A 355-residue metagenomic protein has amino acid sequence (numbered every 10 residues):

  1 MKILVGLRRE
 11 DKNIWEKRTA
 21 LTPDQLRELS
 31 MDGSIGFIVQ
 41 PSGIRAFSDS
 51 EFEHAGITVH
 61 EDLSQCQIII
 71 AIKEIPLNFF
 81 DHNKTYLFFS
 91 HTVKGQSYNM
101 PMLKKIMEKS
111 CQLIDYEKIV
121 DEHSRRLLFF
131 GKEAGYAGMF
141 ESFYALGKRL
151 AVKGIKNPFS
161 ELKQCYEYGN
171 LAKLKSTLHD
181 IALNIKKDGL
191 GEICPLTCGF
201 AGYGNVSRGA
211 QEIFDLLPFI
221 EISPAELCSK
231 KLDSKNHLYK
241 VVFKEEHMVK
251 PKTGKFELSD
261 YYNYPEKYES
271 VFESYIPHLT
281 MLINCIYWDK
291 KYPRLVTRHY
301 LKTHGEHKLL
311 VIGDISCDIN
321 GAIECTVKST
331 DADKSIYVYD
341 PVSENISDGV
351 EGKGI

Functional and structural regions predicted by a protein language model:
K2, N83, C194-T197, L309: Phosphate-coordination loops involved in phosphoryl transfer and adenosine-cofactor binding
K2-K105: An N-terminal-biased, well-structured beta-alpha scaffold segment characteristic of Rossmann-like dinucleotide-binding
R9-S42, F47, G154-H278: Glycine-rich phosphate/diphosphate-binding loop of Rossmann-like nucleotide-binding domains
E51-Q67, V241-H307: A structured beta-alpha segment of the ubiquitous adenosine-cofactor-binding alpha/beta core
E61-L63, N78-D81, D188-I193, Y275 (+1 more regions): Solvent-exposed alpha-helices and their adjacent loops that cap or buttress functional pockets in soluble metabolic
H82-E117, M281-N345: ADP-ribose/adenylate-binding Rossmann-like module
Q112-L178, H307-V311, I315-I355: Adenosine-phosphate binding glycine-rich loop
